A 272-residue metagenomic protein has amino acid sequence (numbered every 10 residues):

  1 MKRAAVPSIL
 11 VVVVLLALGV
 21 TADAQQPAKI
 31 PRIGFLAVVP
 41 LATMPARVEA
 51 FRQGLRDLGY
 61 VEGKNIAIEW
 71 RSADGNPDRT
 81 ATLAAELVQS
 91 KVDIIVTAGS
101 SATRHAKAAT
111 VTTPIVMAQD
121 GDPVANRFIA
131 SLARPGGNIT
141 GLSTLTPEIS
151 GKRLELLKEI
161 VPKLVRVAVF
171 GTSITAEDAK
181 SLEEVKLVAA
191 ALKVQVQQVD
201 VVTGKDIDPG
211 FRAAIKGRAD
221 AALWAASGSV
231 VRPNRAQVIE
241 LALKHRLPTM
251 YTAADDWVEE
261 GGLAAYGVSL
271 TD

Functional and structural regions predicted by a protein language model:
M1-D272: Short hydrophobic alpha-helices and adjacent helix-cap/hinge residues
